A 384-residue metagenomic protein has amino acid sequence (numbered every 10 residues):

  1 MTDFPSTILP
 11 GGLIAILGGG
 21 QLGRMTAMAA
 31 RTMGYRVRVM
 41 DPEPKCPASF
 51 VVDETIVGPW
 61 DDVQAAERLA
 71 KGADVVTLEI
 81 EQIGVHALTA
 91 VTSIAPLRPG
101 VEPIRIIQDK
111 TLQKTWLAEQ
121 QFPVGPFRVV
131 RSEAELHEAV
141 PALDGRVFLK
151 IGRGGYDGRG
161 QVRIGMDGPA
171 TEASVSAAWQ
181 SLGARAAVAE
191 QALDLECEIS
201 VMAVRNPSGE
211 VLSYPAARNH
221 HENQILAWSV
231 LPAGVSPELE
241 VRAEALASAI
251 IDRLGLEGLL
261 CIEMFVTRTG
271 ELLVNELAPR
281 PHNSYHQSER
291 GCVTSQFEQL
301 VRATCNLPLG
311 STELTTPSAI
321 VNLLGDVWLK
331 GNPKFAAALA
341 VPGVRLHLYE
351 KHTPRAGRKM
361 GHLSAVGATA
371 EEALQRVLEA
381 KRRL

Functional and structural regions predicted by a protein language model:
M1-T115, E119, A134: ATP-binding N-terminal substructure of ATP-dependent carboxylate-amine bond-forming enzymes
P42, Y214-A216, H347-T353: Short beta-strand/turn micro-motifs at beta-sheet edges
I106-S200, V204-R253, V377: Active-site nucleotide/adenylate-binding loops and adjacent lid/helix of ATP-dependent enzymes
A203-P207, M264-R268, E350: Short, low-complexity Ser/Thr-rich regulatory SLiMs
L212, L260, L272-E276: Protein kinase-like catalytic core scaffold
V241-I262, R268, A278-V327: Active-site "cap" helix and flanking loop/linker of ATP-utilizing ligase/carboxylase catalytic domains
R302-L384: Peripheral (often C-terminal) accessory segments that flank ATP-dependent C-N-forming ligase machineries
